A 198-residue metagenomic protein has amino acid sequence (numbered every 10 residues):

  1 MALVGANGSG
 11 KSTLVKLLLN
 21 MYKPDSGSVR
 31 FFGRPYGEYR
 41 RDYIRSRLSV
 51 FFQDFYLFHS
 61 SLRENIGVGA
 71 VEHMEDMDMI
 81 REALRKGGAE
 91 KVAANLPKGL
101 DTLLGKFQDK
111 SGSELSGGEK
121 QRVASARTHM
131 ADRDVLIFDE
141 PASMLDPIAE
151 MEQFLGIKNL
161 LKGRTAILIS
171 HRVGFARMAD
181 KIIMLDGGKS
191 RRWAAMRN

Functional and structural regions predicted by a protein language model:
M1-N198: ABC-type nucleotide-binding domain
